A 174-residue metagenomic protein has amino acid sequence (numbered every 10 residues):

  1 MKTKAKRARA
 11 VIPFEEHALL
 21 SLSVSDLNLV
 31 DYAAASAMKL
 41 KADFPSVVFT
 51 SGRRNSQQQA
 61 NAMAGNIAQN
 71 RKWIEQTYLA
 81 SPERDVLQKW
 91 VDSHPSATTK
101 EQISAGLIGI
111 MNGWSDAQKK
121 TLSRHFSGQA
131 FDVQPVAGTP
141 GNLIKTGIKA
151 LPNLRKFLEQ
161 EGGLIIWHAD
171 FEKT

Functional and structural regions predicted by a protein language model:
K2-K4, T77-A80, R84-T174: Catalytic cores and adjacent binding grooves of peptidoglycan-active enzymes
K6-R54, N66-K89: Active-site acidic/histidine clusters and adjacent loop/turn architecture that either coordinate catalytic ions
F49, R53, A62, F131-V133: Long, contiguous hydrophobic alpha-helical segments, chiefly transmembrane helices and signal peptides
R54-Q58, A137-P140: Solvent-exposed loop/turn segments at secondary-structure junctions within structured extracellular/periplasmic domains
Q58-A64: A short acidic (Asp/Glu
